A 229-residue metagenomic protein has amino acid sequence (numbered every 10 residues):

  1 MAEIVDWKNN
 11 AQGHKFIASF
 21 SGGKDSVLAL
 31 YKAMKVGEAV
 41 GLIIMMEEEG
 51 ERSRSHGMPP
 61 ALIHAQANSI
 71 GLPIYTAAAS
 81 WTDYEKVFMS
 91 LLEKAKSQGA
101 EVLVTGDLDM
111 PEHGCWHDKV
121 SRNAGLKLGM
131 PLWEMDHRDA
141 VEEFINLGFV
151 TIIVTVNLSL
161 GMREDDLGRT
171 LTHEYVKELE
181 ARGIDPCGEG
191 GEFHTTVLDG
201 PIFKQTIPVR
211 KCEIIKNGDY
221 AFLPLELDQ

Functional and structural regions predicted by a protein language model:
A2-Q229: Nucleotide-activated chemistry modules centered on ATP-dependent adenylation/adenylyltransferase
